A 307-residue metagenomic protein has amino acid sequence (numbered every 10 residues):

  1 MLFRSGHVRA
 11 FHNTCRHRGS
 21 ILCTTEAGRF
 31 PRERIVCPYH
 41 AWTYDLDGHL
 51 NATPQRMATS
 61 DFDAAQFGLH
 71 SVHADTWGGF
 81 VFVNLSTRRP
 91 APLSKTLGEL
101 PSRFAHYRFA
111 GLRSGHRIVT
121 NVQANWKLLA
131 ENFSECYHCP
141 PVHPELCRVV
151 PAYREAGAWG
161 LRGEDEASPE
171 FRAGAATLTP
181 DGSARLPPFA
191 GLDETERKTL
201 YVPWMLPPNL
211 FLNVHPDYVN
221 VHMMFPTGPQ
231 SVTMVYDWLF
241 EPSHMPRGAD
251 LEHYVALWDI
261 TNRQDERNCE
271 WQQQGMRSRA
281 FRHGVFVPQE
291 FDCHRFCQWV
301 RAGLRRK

Functional and structural regions predicted by a protein language model:
M1-T87, A91-P101: Rieske [2Fe-2S] iron-sulfur-binding domain
D75, F80-K307: C-terminal catalytic domain of Rieske-type non-heme iron oxygenases
